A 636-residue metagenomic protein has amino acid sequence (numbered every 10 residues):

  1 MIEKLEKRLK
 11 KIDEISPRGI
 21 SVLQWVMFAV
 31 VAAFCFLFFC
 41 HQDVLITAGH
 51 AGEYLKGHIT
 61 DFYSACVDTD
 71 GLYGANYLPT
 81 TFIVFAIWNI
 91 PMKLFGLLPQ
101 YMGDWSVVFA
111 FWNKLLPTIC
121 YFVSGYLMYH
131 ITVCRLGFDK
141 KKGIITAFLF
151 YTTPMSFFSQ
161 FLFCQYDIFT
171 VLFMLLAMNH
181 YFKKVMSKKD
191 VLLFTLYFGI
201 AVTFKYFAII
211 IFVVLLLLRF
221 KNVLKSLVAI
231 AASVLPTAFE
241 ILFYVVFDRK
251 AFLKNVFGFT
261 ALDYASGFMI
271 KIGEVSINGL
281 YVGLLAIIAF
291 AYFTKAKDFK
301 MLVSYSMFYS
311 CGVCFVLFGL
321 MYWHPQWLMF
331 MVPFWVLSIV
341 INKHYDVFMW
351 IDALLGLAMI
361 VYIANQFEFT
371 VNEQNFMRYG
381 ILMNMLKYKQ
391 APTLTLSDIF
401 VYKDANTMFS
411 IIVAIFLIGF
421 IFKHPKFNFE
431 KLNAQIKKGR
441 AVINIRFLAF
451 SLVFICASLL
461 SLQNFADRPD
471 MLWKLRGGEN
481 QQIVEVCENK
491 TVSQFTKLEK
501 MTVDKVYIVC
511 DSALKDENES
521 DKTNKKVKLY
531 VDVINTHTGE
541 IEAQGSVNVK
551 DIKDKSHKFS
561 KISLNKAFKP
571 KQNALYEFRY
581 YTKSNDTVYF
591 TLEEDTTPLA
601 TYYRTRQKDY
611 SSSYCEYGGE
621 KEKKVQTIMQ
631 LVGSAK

Functional and structural regions predicted by a protein language model:
M1-F39, C134, G143-I145, G439-F454: Start-transfer (signal-anchor) and selected internal transmembrane alpha helices of multi-pass inner/ER membrane
T47-T80, I90-Y101, V185: Extracytosolic helix-loop segments that constitute the early lumenal/periplasmic catalytic or substrate-binding loops
G103, V107-G137: Transmembrane-helix motifs of polytopic, lipid-linked glycan transferases
L127, F169-M186, L285-F290: Specific aromatic-rich, kink-prone transmembrane helix
A147, F157-F158, A177, K189-Y206 (+2 more regions): Membrane-interface alpha helices of multi-pass inner-membrane proteins
K183, I210-L235, V336-D346: Perimembrane helix-loop-helix junctions
L224-A291, A358-E373: Membrane-lumen/periplasm interface segments of specific transmembrane helices in polyprenyl phosphate-linked
S461-H537, V549-S556, K566-Q572, Y581-K636: Beta-sheet-rich sandwich/jelly-roll-like modules and their strand-loop junctions
